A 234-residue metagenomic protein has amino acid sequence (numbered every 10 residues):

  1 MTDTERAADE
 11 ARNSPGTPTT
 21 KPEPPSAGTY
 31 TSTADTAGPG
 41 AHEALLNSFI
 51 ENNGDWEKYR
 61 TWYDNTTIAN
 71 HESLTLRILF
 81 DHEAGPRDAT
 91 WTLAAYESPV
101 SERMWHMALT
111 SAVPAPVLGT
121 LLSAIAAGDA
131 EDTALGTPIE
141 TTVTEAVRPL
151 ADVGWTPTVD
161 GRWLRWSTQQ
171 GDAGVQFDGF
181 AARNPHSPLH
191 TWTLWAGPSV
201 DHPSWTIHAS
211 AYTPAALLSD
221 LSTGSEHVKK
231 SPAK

Functional and structural regions predicted by a protein language model:
M1-T2, L217: Charged, low-complexity eukaryotic segments that initiate or comprise alpha-helical interaction-prone regions
T2-A69, S123-D172: Negatively charged, low-complexity tracts enriched in Asp/Glu with abundant Ser/Thr
T20, S32, T206-A209, V228: Hydrophobic transmembrane signal anchors and adjacent membrane-proximal interface regions, especially in viral
F49, F80, L122, A126 (+3 more regions): Generic low-complexity, intrinsically disordered sequence content enriched in small uncharged/hydrophobic residues
S73-G119, A173-S219: Intrinsically disordered, low-complexity regulatory segments enriched in Ser/Thr/Pro and charged residues
E102-V143, S225-V228: Long, charged/polar, surface-exposed segments that mediate recognition or autoinhibition
M104-W105, D160-R162, S204-H208, K230-K234: Short, tandemly repeated low-complexity microdomains enriched for cysteine and small residues
Y212-K234: Alpha-helical oligomerization segments
